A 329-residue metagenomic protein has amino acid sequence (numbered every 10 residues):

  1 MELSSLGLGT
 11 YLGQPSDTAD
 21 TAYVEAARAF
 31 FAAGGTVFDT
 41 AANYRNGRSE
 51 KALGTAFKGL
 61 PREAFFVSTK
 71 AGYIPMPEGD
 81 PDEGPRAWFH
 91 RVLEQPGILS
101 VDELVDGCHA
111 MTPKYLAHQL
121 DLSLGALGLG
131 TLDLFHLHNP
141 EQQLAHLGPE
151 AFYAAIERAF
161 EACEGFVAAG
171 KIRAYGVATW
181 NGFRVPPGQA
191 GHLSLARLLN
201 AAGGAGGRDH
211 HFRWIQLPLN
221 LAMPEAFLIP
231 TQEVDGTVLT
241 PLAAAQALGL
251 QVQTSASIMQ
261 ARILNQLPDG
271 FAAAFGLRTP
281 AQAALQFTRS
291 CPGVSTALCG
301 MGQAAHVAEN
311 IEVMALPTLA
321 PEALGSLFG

Functional and structural regions predicted by a protein language model:
M1-V92, L99, K114-A117, G130 (+6 more regions): N-terminal binding-site loop/beta-alpha segment at the start of enzyme catalytic domains that lines or forms
S5, V37, T131-L134, A174 (+2 more regions): Residues at the N-termini of beta-strands
A27, N43-N46, K114, D121 (+1 more regions): Beta/alpha (TIM)-barrel catalytic core signal, keyed to glycine-rich beta->alpha loops juxtaposed to Asp/Glu that bind
F66-S68, L134-H136, A174-W180: Outer-envelope exported proteins of Gram-negative bacteria
Q95-S100, E141: Short, basic/glycine-rich phosphate-binding loops at helix/coil junctions that contact nucleotide phosphates
L99-C108: Short glycine/proline- and acidic residue-enriched helix-loop micro-motifs that form flexible lids or anion-recognition
H109-T131: An active-site-proximal structural segment forming one wall of the substrate-binding cleft that immediately precedes
